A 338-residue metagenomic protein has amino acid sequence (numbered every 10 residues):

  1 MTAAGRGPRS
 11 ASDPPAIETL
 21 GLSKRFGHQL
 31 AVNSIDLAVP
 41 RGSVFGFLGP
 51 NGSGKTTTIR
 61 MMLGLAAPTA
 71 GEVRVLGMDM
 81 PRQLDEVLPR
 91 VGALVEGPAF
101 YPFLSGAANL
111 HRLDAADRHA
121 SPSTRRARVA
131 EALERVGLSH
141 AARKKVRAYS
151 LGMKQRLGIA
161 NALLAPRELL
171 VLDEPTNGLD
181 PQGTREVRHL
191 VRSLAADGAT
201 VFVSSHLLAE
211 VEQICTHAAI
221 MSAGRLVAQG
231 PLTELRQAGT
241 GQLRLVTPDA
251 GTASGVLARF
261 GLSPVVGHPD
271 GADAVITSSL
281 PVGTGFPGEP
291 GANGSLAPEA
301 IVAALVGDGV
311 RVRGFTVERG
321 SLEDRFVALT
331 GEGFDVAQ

Functional and structural regions predicted by a protein language model:
M1-S23, E332-Q338: ABC-family P-loop ATPase nucleotide-binding domain
T2-A4, G283-Q338: C-terminal coupling/interaction segments
P14-T19, K24-S222, A228: ABC transporter nucleotide-binding domains
L20, V246, H268, T316-E318: Solvent-exposed beta-strand sheet faces enriched in polar/charged residues
G64, R118-A127, R167, G267-A274 (+1 more regions): Intrinsically disordered, low-complexity coil segments
G137, S263-G267, R311-T316: A short linear hydrophobic-aromatic micro-motif
R188-V282: ABC transporter nucleotide-binding domain
